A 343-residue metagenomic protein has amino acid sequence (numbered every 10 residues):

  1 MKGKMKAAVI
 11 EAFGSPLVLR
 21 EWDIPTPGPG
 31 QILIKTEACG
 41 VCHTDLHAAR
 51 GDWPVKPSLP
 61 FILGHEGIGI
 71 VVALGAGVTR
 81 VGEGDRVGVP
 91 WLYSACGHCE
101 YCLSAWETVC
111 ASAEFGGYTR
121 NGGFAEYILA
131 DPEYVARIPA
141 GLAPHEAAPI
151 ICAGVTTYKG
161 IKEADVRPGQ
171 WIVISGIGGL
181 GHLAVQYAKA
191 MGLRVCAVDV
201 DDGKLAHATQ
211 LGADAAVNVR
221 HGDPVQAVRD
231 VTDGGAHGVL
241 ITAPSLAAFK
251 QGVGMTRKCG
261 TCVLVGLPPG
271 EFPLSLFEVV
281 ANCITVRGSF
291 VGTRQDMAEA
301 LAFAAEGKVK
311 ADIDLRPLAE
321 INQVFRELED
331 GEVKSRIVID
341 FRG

Functional and structural regions predicted by a protein language model:
K2-M5, K250-G254, R294-G343: C-terminal hydrophobic helical "lid"/dimerization subdomain of Rossmann-like NAD(P)H-dependent oxidoreductases
F13, D201, P268, G292: Residues in the short beta-alpha loop(s) of Rossmann-like NAD(P)-binding domains
D23-C39, D52-E100, Y134, P139-H145: Glycine-rich beta-strand-centered segment in the early N-terminal region that forms part of a ligand/cofactor-binding
K56, A95-S175: NAD(P)H dinucleotide-binding glycine-rich loop of Rossmann-like/cofactor-binding domains, especially the beta1-alpha1
A140-G222, Q226-A227, L240: Mid-domain Rossmann-like dinucleotide-binding core that forms the NAD(H)/NADP(H) cofactor-binding site
A164-P168, V200, A206-T285, V333 (+1 more regions): Glycine-rich cofactor phosphate-binding loops and adjacent beta1-alpha1 units of small-molecule cofactor enzyme domains
